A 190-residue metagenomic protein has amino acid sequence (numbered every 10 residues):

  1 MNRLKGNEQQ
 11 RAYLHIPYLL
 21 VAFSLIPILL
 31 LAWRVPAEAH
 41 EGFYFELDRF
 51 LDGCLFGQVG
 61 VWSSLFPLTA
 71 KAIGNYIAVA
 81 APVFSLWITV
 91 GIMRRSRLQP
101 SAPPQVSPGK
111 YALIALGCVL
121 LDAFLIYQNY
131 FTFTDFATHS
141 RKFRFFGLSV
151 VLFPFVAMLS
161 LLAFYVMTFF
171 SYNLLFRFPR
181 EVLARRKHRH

Functional and structural regions predicted by a protein language model:
M1-S96: N-terminal first transmembrane alpha-helix
N2-L14, V83-G117, R177-H190: Cytoplasmic juxtamembrane regions at transmembrane-helix boundaries
Q9-L14, T69, P104, P108 (+1 more regions): Hydrophobic, aromatic-rich alpha-helical transmembrane segments and their membrane-interface anchor motifs
A12, A22, A32, A37-A39 (+9 more regions): A sequence-composition feature that detects small, non-aromatic residues
A112-H190: Alpha-helical transmembrane segments of multi-pass integral membrane proteins, characterized by long hydrophobic
